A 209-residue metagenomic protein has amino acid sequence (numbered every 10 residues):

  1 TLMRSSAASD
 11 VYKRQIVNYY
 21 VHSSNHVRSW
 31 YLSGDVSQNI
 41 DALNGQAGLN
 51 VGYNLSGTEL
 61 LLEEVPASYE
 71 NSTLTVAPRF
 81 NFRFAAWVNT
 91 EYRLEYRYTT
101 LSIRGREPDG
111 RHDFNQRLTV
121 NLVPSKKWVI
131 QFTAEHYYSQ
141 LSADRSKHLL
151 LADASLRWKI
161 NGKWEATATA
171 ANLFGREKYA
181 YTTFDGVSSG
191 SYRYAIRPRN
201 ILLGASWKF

Functional and structural regions predicted by a protein language model:
T1-A8, Y12: Single conserved hydrophobic/aromatic residue that forms the stacking wall/gate of nucleotide- or nucleobase-binding
S6, A47-V51, P78, T90-L94 (+4 more regions): Membrane-embedded beta-strand positions of outer-membrane beta-barrel proteins
S9, V51-E59, L94-S102, A134-Q140 (+2 more regions): Transmembrane beta-strands of outer-membrane beta-barrel pores
H26-L32, S68-L74, P108-F114, H148-A152 (+1 more regions): Residues that define the transmembrane beta-barrel architecture of outer-membrane proteins
L32-Q38, V76-F84, Q116-L122, A154-W158 (+2 more regions): Residues on the lipid-exposed face of transmembrane beta-strands in outer-membrane beta-barrel proteins
I40-A47, A86-E91, K126-F132, G162-A168 (+1 more regions): Repeated loop/turn-to-beta-strand initiation elements of outer-membrane beta-barrel proteins
T90-K159: C-terminal beta-barrel architecture of Gram-negative outer-membrane proteins
Y138, W158-F209: C-terminal beta-signal and adjacent terminal beta-strands/loops of Gram-negative outer-membrane beta-barrel proteins
